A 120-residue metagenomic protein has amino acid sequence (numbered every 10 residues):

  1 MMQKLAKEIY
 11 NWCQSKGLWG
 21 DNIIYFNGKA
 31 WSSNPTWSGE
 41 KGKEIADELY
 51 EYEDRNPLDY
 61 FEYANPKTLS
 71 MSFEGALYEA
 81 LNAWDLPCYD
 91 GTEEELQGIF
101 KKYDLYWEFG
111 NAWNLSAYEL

Functional and structural regions predicted by a protein language model:
M1-Y50: Positively charged, hydrophobic/aromatic-enriched amphipathic segments
S32-G110: Acidic, low-complexity, intrinsically disordered interaction modules
N114-E119: C-terminal edge-of-domain segments
